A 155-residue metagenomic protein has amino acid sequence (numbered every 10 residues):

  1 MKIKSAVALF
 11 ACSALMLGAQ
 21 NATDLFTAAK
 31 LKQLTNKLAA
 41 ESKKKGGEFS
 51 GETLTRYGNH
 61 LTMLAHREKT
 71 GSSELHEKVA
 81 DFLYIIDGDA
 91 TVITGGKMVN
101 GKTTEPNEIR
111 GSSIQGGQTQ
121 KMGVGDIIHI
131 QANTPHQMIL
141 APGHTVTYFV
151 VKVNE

Functional and structural regions predicted by a protein language model:
M1-S5: Positively charged n-region of N-terminal signal peptides that target proteins for export
A6-G18: Bacterial N-terminal signal peptides
G18-E77: A short, N-terminal "cap"/entry segment at the start of jelly-roll beta-barrel domains of the cupin/DSBH fold
E77-M98, T104-Q115: Short, conserved beta-strand element in jelly-roll/cupin
D81-Y84, T119-Q120, I128: His/acidic/aromatic-lined binding-pocket segments of jelly-roll/cupin-type domains and related regulatory beta-sandwich
K121-P142: Conserved metal-binding segment of the jelly-roll/cupin
G143-E155: A short hydrophobic beta-strand segment most commonly corresponding to one strand of the jelly-roll/cupin
